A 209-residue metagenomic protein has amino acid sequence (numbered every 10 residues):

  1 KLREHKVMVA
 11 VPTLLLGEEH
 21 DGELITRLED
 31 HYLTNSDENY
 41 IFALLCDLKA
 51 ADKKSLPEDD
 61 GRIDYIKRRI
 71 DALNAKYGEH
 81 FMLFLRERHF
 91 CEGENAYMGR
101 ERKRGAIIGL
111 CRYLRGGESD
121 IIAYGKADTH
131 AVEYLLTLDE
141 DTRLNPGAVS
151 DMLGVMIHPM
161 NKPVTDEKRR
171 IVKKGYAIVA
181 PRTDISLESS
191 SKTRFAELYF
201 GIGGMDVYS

Functional and structural regions predicted by a protein language model:
K1-S209: Internal catalytic domains of large membrane-associated glycosyltransferases
